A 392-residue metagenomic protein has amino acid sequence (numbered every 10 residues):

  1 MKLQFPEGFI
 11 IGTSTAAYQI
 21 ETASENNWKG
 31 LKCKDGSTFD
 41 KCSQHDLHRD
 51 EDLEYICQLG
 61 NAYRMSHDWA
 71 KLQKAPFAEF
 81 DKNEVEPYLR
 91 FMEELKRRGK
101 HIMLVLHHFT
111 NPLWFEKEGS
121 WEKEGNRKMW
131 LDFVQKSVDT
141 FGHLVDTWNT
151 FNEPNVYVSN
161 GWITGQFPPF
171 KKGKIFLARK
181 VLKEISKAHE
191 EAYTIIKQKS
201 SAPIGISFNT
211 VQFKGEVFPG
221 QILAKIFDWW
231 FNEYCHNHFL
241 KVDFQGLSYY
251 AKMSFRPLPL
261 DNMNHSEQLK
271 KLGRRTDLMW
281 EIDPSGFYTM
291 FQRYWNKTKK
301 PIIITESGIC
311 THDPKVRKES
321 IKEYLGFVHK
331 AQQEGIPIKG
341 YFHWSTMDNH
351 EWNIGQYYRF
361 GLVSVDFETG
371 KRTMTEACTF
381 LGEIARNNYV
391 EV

Functional and structural regions predicted by a protein language model:
M1-N61, S66, A70-V392: Non-catalytic scaffold segments within catalytic domains of secreted glycoside hydrolases
